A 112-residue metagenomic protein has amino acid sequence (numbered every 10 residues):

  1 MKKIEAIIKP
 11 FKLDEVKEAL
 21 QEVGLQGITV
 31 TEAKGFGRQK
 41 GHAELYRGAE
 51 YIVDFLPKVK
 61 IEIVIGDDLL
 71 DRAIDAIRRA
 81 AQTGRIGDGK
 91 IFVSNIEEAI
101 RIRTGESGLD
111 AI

Functional and structural regions predicted by a protein language model:
M1-I112: Positively charged, small/polar-rich N-terminal and surface patches that mediate targeting and assembly and bind
